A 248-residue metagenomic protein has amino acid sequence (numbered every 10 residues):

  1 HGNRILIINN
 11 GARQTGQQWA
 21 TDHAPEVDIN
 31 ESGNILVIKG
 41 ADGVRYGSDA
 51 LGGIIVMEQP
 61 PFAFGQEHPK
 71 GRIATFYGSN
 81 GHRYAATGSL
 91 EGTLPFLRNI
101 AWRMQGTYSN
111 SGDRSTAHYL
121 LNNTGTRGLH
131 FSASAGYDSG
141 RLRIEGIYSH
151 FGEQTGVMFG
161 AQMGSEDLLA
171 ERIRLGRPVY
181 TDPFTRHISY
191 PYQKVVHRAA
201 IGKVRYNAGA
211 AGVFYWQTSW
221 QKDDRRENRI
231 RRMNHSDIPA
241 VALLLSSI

Functional and structural regions predicted by a protein language model:
H1-R4, N9-I248: Outer-membrane beta-barrel proteins, especially TonB-dependent receptors
